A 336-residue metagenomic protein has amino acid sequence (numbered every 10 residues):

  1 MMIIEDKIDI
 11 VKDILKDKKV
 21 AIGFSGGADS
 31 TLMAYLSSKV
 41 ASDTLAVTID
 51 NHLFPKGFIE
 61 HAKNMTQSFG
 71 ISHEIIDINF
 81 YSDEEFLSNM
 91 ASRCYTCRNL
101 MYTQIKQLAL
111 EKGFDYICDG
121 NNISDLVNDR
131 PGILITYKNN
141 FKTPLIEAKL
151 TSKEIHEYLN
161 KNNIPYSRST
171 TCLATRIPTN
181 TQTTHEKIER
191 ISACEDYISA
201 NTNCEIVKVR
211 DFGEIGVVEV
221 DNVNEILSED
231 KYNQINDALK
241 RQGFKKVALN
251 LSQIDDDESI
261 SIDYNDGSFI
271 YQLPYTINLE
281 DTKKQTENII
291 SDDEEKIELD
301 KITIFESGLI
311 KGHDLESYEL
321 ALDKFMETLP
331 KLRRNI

Functional and structural regions predicted by a protein language model:
M1-L134, N140-T143, A148-E157, A321-I336: ATP-dependent adenylation/nucleotidyltransferase module used to activate substrates
H156-S199, C204-V207: Mid-to-C-terminal catalytic subdomains of enzymes that bind/position adenosyl phosphate moieties or nucleic-acid
A200-V217, D300: Short edge beta-strands and adjacent turn/loop segments
D211-N222, I310-G312: Short, aliphatic-rich beta-strand segments
N224-K245, F325-T328: Short, non-transmembrane amphipathic alpha-helical segments
A248-S261, I336: Short proline/glycine- and acidic-rich turn/helix-capping motifs at secondary-structure junctions
D255-E298: Short Lys/Arg-enriched alpha/beta "domain-start" segment
E258-S259, I302-I336: Generic C-terminus detector
